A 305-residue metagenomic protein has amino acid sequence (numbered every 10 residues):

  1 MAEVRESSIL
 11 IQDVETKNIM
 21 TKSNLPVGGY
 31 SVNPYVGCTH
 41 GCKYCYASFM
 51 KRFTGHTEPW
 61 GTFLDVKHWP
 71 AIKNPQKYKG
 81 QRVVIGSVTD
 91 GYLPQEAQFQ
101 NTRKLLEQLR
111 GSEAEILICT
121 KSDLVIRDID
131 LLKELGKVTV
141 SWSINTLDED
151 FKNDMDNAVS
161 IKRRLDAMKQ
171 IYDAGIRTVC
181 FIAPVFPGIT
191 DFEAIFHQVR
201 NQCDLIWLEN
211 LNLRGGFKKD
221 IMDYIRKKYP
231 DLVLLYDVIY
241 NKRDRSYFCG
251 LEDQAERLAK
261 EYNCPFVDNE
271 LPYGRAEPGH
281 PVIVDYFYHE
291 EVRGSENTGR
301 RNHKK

Functional and structural regions predicted by a protein language model:
M1-S141, L147-F151, I161-K162, D173: Conserved Radical SAM active-site core
A2-E15, E193-K305: Auxiliary Fe-S-binding modules of radical SAM enzymes
Y30, V83, I116, V140-W142 (+3 more regions): Hydrophobic faces of well-ordered beta-strands that scaffold small-molecule active sites in alpha/beta enzyme cores
W69, R103-L106, I129, R164-M168 (+2 more regions): Generic structural signal for well-ordered alpha-helices, preferentially at hydrophobic/aromatic core positions
V88-D90, K121-D123, S143-L147, A183-V185 (+2 more regions): Active-site beta-loop-alpha junctions enriched in small/polar residues
R110, Y172-D173, R200, K260: Anion (oxyanion) recognition and catalysis
D150-F151, G188-D191, G215-F217: Short acidic/glycine-rich loop or secondary-structure boundary segments that cap or lie
N157, K169-T190, N241-R245: Conserved strand-turn element in the central/C-terminal portion of the radical SAM core barrel that lines
